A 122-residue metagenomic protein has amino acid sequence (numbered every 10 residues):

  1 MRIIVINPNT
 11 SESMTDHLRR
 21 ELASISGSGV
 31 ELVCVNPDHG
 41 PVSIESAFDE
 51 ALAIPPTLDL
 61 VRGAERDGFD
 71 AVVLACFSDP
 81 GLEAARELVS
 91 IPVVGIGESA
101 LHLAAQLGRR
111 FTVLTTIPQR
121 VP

Functional and structural regions predicted by a protein language model:
M1-L58, T116-P122: N-terminal glycine-rich anion-binding loop in soluble enzyme alpha/beta folds
I54-R109, V113: Glycine/small-residue-rich loop that forms an oxyanion/phosphate-binding "nest" at active or ligand-binding sites
